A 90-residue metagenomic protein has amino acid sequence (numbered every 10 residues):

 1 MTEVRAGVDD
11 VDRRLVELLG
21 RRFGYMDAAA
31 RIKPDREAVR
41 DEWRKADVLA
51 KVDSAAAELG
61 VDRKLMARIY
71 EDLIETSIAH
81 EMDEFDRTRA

Functional and structural regions predicted by a protein language model:
M1-A90: Domain-level signature for soluble enzymes in the chorismate/prephenate branch of the shikimate pathway
